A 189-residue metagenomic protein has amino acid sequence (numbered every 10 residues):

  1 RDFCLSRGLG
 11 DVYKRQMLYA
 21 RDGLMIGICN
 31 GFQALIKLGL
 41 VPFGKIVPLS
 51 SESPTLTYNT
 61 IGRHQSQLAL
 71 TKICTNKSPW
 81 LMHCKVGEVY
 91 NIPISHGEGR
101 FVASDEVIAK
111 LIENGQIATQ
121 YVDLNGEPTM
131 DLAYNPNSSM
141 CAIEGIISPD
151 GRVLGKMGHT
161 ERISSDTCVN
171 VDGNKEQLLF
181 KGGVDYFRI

Functional and structural regions predicted by a protein language model:
R1-Q16: Single conserved hydrophobic/aromatic residue that forms the stacking wall/gate of nucleotide- or nucleobase-binding
D2, R21-D22, E88, G151: Alpha-helical hydrophobic/aromatic positions enriched in membrane-embedded helices and signal peptides
R7, I46, S165-C168: Glycine/threonine-rich flexible loop motifs
V12, V41-G44, D172-G173: Short secondary-structure boundary/capping segments
R15, S51-I189: Amide-donor transfer/coupling interface in amidating biosynthetic enzymes
L18-G39: Catalytic nucleophile loop
A34-L38, G44, A103, D166: Active-site-proximal flexible loops/turns
P42-E52: A short alpha->loop->secondary-structure connector
